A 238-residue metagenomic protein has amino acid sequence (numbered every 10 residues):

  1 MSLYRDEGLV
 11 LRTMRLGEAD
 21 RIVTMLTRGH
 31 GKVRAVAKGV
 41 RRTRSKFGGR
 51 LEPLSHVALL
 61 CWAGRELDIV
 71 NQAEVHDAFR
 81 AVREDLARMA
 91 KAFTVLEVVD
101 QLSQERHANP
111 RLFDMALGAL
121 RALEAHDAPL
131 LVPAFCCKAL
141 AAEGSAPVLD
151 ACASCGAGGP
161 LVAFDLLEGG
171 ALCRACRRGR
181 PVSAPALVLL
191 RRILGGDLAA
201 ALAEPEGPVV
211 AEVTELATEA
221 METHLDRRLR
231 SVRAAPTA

Functional and structural regions predicted by a protein language model:
M1-A238: Non-catalytic alpha-helical scaffolds and adjoining flexible linkers that form interface surfaces for assembly
